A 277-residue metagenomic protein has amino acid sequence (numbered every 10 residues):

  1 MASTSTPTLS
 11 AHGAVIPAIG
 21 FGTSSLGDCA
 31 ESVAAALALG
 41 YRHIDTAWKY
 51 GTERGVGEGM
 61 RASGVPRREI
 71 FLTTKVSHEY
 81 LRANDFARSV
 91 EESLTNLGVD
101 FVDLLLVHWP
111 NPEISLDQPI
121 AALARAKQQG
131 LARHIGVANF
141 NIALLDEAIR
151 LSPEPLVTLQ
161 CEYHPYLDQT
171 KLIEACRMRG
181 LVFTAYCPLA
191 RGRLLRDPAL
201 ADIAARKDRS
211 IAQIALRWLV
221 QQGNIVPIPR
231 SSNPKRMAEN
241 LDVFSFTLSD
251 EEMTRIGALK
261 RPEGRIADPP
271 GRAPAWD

Functional and structural regions predicted by a protein language model:
M1-I70, A275-D277: N-terminal binding-site loop/beta-alpha segment at the start of enzyme catalytic domains that lines or forms
S10-A11, A35-A38, G57-E69, E91-D100 (+3 more regions): Acidic (Asp/Glu)-rich catalytic clusters
F21-T23, T46, T74, L104-V107 (+4 more regions): Conserved beta-strand positions
S25-D28, D45-G55, E79-N84, P112-S115 (+2 more regions): Acidic-and-aromatic substrate-binding clefts and catalytic sites of carbohydrate-active enzymes
S25-L37, R82-L97, L145-D146, L167-D168: Short, acidic/polar
R67-Y80, F101-P110, N139-I142, Y163: A short, structured active-site edge motif that brings together acidic residues
E79-I120: Glycine/small-residue-rich loop that forms an oxyanion/phosphate-binding "nest" at active or ligand-binding sites
P110-D277: Beta/alpha (TIM)-barrel catalytic core signal, keyed to glycine-rich beta->alpha loops juxtaposed to Asp/Glu that bind
